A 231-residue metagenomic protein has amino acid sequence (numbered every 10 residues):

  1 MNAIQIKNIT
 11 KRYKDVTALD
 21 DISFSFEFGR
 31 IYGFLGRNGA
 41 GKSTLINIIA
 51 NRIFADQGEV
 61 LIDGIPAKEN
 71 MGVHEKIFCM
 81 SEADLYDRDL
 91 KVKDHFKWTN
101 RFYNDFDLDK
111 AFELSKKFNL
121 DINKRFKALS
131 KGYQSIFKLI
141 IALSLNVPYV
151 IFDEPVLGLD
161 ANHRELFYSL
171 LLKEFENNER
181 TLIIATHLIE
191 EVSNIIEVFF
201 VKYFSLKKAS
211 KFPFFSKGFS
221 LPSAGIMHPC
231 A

Functional and structural regions predicted by a protein language model:
G36-G41: Walker A (P-loop) phosphate-binding loop of ABC-type ATPase nucleotide-binding domains
A50: Helix-to-loop junction immediately C-terminal to a conserved catalytic motif
G58-V73: Conserved ABC transporter NBD signature motif
S81-K138: ABC-family P-loop ATPase nucleotide-binding domains
V150-E154, L159: Catalytic Walker B motif of ABC-type/P-loop ATPase nucleotide-binding domains
E165-N177: Helical segment within the ABC ATPase nucleotide-binding domain
